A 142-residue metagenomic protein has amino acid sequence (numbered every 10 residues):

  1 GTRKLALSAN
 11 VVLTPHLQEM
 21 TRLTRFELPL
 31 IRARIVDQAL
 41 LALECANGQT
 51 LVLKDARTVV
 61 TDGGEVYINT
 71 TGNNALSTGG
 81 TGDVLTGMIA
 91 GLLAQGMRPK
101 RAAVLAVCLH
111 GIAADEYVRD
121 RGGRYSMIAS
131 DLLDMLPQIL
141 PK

Functional and structural regions predicted by a protein language model:
G1-T71: Glycine-rich phosphate/dinucleotide-binding loop and adjoining beta-alpha-beta core of small-molecule
S8-A9, G96-M97, D120, L133: N-terminal loops that bind phosphate or other acidic moieties and the adjacent beta-alpha structural core
R22, T78-L109: Short, small-residue alpha-helix embedded
L23-T24, T70-L76, T86, E116-R124: Short beta-alpha connecting loops at secondary-structure transitions that line or flank enzyme active sites
L28-I35, G96-V104, Y125: Short, charged, surface-exposed loops that flank catalytic or proteolytic processing sites
L30, L109-I112: A short structural micro-motif
I112-K142: Charged C-terminal helix
